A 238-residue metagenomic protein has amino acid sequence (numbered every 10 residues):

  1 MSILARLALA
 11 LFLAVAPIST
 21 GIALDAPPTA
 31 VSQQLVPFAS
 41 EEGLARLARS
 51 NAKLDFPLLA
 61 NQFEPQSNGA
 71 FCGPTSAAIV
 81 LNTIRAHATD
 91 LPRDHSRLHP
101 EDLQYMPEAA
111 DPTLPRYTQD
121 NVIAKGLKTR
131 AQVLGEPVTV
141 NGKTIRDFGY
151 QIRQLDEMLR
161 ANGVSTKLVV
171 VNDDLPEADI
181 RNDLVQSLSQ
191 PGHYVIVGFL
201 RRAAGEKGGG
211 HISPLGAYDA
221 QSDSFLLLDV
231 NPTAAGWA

Functional and structural regions predicted by a protein language model:
M1-R6: Positively charged n-region of N-terminal signal peptides that target proteins for export
L7, A78, D90, Q221-S224 (+1 more regions): A generic structural micro-environment signature that highlights single residues at secondary-structure boundaries
L7-P17: Bacterial N-terminal signal peptides
A8, Q34, A60, D183-S187: A broad "ordered helical/assembly scaffold" signature
F12-A14, E64, K207-G208, A220: Hydrophobic alpha-helical context, especially transmembrane and signal-peptide helices
S19-F148: Active-site-adjacent structural segments surrounding the nucleophilic cysteine of cysteine proteases and isopeptidases
D102-G210, G216-A238: Conserved active-site-adjacent core of cysteine acyl-enzyme catalytic domains
